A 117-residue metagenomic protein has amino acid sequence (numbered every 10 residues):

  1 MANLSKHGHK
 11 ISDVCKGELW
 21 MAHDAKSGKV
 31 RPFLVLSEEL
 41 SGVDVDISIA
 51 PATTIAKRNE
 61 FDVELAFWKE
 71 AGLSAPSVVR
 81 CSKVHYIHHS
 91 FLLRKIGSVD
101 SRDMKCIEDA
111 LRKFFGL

Functional and structural regions predicted by a protein language model:
M1-L117: Conserved functional hotspots at enzyme active or ligand-binding sites that engage polyanionic ligands
